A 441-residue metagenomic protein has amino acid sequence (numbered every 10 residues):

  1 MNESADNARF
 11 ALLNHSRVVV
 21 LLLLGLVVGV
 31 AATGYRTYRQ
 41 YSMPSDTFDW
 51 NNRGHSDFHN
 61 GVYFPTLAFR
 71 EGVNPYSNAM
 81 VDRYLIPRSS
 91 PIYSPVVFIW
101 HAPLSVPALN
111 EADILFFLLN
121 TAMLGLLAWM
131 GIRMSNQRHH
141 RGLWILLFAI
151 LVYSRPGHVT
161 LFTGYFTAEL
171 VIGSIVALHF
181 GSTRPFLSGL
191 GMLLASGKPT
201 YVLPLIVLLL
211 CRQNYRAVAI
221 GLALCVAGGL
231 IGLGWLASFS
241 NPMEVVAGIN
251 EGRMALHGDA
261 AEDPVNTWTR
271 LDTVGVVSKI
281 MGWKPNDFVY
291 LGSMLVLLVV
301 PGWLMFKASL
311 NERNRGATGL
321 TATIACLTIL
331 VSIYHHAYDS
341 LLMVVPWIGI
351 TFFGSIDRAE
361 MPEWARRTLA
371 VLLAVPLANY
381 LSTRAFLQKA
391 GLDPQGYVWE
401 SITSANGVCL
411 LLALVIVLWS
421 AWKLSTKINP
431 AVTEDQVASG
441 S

Functional and structural regions predicted by a protein language model:
N2-L187, L209-S340, Y397-S401, K427-S441: Primarily membrane-embedded glycan-assembly and transfer machineries that use lipid-linked glycans
I99, V152, A195, T200-Y201 (+2 more regions): Hydrophobic alpha-helical transmembrane segments of integral membrane proteins, especially lipid-exposed positions
A108, A195, P346-W347: Hydrophobic transmembrane alpha-helices
T121, G197-P199, A227-I231, V375-N379: Membrane-embedded alpha-helical segments of transport systems, primarily multispan ion/solute transporters
T167, S188-G189, F239-A247, L342-V344 (+2 more regions): A cytosolic-side transmembrane-helix exit/cap motif
F186-R212: Voltage-sensor/pore transmembrane module of 6-TM cation channels
H336-F353: Hydrophobic/aromatic-rich transmembrane helices and adjacent perimembrane loops
F353-S441: Aromatic-enriched
